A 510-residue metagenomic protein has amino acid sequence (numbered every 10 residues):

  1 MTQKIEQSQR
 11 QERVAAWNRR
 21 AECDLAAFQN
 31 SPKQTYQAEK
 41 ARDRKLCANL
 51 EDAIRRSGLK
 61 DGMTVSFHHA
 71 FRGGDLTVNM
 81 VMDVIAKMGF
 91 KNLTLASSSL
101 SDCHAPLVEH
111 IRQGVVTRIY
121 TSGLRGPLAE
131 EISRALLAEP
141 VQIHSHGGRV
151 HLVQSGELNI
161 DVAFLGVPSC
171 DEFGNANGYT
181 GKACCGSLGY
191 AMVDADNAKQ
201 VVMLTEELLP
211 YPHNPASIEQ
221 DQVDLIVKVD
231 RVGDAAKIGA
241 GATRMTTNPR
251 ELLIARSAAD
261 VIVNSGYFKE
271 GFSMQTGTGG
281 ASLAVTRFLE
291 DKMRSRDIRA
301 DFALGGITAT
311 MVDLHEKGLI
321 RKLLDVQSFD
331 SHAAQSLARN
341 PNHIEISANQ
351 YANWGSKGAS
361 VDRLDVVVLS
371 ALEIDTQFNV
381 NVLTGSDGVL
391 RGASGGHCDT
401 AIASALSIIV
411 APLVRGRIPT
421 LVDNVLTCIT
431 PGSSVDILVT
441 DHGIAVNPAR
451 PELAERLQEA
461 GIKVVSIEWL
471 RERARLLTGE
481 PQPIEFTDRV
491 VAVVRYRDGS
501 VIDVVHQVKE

Functional and structural regions predicted by a protein language model:
M1-E510: Conserved alpha/beta enzyme-core scaffold
